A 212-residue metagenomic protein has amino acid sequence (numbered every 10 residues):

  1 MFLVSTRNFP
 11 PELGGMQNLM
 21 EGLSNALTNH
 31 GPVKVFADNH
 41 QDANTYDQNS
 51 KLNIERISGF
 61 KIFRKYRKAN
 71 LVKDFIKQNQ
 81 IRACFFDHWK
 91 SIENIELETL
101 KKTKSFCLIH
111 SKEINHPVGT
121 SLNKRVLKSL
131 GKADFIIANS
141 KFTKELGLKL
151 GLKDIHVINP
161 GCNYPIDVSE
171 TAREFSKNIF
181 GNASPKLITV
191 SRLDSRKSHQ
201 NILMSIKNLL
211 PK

Functional and structural regions predicted by a protein language model:
S5, I179-K197, L203-I206: Conserved donor-binding/catalytic core segment of Leloir-type glycosyltransferases
T6-L13, L19-R64, T143, L148: N-terminal strand-loop element at the rim of the active site of nucleotide-sugar-dependent glycosyltransferases
F9-E12, I166, R192-S195, L210-P211: Nucleotide-sugar-dependent glycosyltransferase donor-binding/catalytic pocket residues
F63, I92-E93, S105-T120, K132-F135: A short, histidine- and acid-enriched strand-loop-helix "catalytic/donor-clamping" loop that lines the nucleotide-sugar
C84-F85, G131-S140: A short beta-strand/loop micro-motif in the catalytic core of glycosyltransferases that engages the nucleotide-sugar
F86-I92: Short His-centered aromatic/hydrophobic patch
P117-V118, L148, C162-N178: Acidic anion/phosphate-binding donor-loop and adjacent secondary structure in glycosyltransferase catalytic cores
F142, G161: Carbohydrate-associated surface elements
